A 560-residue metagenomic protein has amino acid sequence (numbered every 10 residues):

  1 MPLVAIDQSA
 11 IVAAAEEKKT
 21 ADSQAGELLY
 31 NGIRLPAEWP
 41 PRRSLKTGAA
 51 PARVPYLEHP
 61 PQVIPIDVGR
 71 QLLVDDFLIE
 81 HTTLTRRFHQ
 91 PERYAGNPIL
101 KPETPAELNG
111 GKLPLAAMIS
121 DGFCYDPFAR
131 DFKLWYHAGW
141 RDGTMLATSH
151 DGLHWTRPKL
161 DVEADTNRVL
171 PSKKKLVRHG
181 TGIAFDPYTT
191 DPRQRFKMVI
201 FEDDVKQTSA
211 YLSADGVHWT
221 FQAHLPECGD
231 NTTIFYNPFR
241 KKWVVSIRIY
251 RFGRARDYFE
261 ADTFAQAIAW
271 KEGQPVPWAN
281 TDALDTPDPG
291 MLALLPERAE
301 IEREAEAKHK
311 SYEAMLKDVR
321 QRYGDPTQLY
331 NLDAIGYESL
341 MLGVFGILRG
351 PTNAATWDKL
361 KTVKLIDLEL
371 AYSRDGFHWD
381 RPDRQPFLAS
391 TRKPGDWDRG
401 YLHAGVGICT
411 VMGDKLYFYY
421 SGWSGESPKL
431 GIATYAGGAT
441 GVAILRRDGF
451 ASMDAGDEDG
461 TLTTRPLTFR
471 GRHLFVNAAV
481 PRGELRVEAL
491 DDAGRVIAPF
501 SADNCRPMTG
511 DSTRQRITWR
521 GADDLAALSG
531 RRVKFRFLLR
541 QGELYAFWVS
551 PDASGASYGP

Functional and structural regions predicted by a protein language model:
M1-A14: N-terminal export signals
K18-Y330, I335-R399, G413, Y420-P560: Beta-rich carbohydrate-recognition and catalytic domains
A404-G405: Extended C-terminal regions of large enzymes
